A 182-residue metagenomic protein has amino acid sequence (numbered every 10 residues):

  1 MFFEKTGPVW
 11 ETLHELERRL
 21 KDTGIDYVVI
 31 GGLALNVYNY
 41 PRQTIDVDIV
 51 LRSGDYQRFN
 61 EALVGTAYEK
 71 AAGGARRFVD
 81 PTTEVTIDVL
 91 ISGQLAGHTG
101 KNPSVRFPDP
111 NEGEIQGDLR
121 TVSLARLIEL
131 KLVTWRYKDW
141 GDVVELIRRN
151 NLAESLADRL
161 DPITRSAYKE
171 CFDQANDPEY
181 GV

Functional and structural regions predicted by a protein language model:
M1-V182: Compositionally biased terminal segments of proteins
